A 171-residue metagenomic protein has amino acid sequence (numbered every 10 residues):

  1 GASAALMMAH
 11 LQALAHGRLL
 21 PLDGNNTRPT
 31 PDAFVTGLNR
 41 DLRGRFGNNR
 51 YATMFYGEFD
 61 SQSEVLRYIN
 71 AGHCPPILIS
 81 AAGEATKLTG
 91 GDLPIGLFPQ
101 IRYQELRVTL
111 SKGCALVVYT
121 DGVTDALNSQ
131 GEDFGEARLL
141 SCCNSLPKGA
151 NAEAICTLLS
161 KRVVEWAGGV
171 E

Functional and structural regions predicted by a protein language model:
G1-S3, A9-E171: Conserved subregion of the PPM/PP2C metallophosphatase catalytic domain
